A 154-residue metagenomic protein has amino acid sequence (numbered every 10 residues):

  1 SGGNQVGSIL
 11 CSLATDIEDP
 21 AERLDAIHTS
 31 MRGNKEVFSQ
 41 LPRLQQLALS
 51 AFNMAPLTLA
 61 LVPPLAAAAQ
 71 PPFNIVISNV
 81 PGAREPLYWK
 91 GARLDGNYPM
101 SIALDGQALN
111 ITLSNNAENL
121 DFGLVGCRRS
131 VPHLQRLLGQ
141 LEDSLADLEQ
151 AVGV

Functional and structural regions predicted by a protein language model:
G2-A83: Helical lid/core segments from catalytic subdomains that handle acyl or acyl-like groups
S30, N34, Q140, S144-A151: Conserved short hydrophobic interaction patches
P71-A146: Low-complexity, glycine/alanine/valine/leucine- and proline-rich hydrophobic stretches
